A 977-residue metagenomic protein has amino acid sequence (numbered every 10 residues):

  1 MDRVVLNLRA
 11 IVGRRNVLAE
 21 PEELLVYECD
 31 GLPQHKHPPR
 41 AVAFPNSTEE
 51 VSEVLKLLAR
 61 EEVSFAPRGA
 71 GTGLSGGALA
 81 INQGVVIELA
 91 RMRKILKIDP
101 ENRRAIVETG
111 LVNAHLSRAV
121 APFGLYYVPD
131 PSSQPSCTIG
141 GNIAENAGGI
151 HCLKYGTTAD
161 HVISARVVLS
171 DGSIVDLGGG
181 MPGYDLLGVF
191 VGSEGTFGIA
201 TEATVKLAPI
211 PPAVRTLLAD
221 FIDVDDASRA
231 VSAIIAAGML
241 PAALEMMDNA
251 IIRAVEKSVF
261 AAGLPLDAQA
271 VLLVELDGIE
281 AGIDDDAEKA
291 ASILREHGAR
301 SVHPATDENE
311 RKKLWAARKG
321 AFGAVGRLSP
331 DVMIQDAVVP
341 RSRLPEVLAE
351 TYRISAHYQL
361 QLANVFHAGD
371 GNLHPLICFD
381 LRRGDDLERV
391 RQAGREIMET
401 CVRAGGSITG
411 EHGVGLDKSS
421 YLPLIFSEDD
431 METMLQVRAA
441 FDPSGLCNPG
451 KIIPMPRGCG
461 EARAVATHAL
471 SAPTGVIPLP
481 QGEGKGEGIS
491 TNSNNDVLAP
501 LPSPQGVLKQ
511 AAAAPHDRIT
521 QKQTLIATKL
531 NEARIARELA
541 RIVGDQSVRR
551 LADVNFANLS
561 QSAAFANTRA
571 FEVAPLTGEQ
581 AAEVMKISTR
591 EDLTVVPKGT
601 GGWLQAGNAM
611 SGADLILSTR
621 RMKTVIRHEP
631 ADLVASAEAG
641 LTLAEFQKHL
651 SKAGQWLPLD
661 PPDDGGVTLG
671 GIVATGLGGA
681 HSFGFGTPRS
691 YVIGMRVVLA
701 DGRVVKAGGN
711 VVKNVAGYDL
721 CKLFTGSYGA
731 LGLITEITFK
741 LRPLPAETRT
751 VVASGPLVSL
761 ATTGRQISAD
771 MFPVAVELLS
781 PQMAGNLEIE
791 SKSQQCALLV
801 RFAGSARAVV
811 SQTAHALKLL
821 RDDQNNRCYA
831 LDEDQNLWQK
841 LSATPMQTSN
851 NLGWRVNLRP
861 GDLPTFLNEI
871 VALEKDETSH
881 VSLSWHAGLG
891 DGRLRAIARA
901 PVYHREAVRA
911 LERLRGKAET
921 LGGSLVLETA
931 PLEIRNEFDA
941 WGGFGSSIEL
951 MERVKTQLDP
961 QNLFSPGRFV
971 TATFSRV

Functional and structural regions predicted by a protein language model:
R3-L6, I11-R14, P21-E22, C29-A41 (+20 more regions): Conserved glycine-rich FAD pyrophosphate-binding loop
L8, L58, G110, G172 (+9 more regions): Residue-level signal for inorganic ion chemistry
R15-V17, R40-V42, E62-A66, G84-V86 (+32 more regions): Structural motif
A41-N46, L207, R215-I222, L272-L276 (+4 more regions): Short, well-ordered beta-strand elements within core beta-sheets of diverse protein domains
K94-M247, C447, I453, I626 (+3 more regions): FAD-binding subdomain of flavoenzyme oxidoreductases
K206-V214, G263-Q269, G458-E461, L741-E747 (+1 more regions): Flexible, low-complexity linker/loop segments at domain and module junctions
P265-R295, I767, P773-Y829: A conserved active-site cap/scaffold subdomain adjacent to cofactor or substrate pockets
G482-E487, Q505-L508: Glycine-biased, low-complexity coil/linker segments
